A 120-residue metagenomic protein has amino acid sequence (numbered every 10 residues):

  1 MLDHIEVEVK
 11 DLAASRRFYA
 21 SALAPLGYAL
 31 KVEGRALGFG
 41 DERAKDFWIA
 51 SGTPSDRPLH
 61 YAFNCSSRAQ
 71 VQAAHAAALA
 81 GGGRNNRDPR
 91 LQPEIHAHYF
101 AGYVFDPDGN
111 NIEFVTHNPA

Functional and structural regions predicted by a protein language model:
M1, P54-R57, H96: Short glycine-enriched loop/turn motifs at secondary-structure junctions
M1-R16, Y61, N118-A120: N-terminal beta-strand motif that seeds the catalytic metal site of vicinal oxygen chelate
E6-D46: Core segments of cupin and vicinal oxygen chelate
V9-A14, F63-D108: Vicinal oxygen chelate
A29-E33, R90-Q92, V115-A120: Conserved catalytic-core motifs of GNAT/GCN5-like acyltransferases
G40-A80: Long, continuous compositionally biased terminal/linker segments
A50, H96-A97, Y103, V115-A120: Short beta->alpha transition motifs characteristic of CBS
N111: Glycine-rich acetyl-CoA-binding "A-motif" of GNAT/NAT acetyltransferases
